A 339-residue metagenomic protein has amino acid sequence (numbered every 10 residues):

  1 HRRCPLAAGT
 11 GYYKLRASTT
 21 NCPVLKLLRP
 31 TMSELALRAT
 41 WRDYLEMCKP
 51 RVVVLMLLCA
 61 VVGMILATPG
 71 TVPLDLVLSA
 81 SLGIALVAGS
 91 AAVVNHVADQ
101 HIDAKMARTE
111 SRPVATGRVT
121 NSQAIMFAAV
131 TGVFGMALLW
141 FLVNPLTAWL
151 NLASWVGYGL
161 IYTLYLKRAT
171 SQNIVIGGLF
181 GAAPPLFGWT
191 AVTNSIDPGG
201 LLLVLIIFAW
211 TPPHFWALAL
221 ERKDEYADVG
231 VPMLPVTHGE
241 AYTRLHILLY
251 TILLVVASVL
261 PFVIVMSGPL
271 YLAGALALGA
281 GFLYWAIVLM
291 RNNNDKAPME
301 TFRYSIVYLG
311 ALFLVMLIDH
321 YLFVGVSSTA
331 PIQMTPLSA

Functional and structural regions predicted by a protein language model:
T31-A39, A98-V119, W216-T243: Cytosolic, membrane-interface loops and tails of multi-pass inner-membrane proteins
L58-Q100, R108, W149-L160, G200-W210: Membrane-embedded alpha-helical segments that form the functional core of polytopic membrane enzymes, especially those
L58-V61, P113, I176-V192, A241-Y242 (+1 more regions): Small-residue-rich segments of transmembrane alpha-helices in multi-pass membrane proteins, especially helix faces
I65-L82, F134-W149, P185-I207, V259-Y271 (+1 more regions): Helix-coil boundary and interhelical linker segments in multi-pass alpha-helical membrane proteins
L86-V93, G157-T163, L205-K223, V255 (+1 more regions): Transmembrane alpha-helical segments that form the membrane-embedded catalytic/substrate-channel core of multi-pass
Q100, R108-W149, E240-V263: Multi-pass membrane catalytic core of lipid/isoprenoid biosynthesis enzymes
N121-V192: Intramembrane alpha-helical segments
L283-A311: Interfacial loop-to-transmembrane junctions
